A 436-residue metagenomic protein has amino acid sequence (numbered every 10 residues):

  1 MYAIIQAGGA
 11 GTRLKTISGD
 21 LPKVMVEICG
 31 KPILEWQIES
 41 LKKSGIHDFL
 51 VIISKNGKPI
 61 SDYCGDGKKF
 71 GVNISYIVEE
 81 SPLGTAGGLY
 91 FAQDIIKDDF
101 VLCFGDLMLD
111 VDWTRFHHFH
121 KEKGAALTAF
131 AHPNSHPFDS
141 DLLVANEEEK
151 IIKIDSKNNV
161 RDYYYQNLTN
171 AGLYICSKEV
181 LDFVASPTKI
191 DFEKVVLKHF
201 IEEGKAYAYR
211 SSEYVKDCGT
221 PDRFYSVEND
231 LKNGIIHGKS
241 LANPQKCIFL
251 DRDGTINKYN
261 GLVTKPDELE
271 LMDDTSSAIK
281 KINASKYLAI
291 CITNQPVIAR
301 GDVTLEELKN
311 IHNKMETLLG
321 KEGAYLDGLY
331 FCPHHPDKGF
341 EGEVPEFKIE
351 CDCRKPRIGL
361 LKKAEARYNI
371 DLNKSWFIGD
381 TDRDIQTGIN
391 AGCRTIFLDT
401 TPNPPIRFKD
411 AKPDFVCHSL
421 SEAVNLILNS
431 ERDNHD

Functional and structural regions predicted by a protein language model:
M1-G19, N243-D253: N-terminal nucleotide-binding beta1-loop-alpha1 segment
Y2-I5, E27, K31-G105, W113-R115: Conserved N-terminal catalytic core of the sugar/cofactor nucleotidyltransferase
I52, T275, I279-M315, Y325-G339 (+1 more regions): Substrate-recognition element of Asp-dependent hydrolases with the DxDx(T/V) motif
F100-V101, M108, T114-K121, N134-P137 (+1 more regions): Catalytic-core segments of class I nucleotidyltransferases/pyrophosphorylases that form NMP-activated intermediates
V101, V344-E346, D352-I385: Conserved Lys-Pro-Asp/Glu-containing loop-to-beta segment of HAD-superfamily phosphomonoesterases, centered on
K123-P133: A short, conserved acidic/glycine-rich loop-to-beta-strand motif that forms the donor nucleotide-sugar/metal
Q245-A289: Active-site neighborhood of HAD-like aspartate-dependent phosphohydrolases
W376-F415: Acidic, Mg2+-coordinating phosphoryl-transfer loop and its flanking beta/alpha structural elements, shared across
